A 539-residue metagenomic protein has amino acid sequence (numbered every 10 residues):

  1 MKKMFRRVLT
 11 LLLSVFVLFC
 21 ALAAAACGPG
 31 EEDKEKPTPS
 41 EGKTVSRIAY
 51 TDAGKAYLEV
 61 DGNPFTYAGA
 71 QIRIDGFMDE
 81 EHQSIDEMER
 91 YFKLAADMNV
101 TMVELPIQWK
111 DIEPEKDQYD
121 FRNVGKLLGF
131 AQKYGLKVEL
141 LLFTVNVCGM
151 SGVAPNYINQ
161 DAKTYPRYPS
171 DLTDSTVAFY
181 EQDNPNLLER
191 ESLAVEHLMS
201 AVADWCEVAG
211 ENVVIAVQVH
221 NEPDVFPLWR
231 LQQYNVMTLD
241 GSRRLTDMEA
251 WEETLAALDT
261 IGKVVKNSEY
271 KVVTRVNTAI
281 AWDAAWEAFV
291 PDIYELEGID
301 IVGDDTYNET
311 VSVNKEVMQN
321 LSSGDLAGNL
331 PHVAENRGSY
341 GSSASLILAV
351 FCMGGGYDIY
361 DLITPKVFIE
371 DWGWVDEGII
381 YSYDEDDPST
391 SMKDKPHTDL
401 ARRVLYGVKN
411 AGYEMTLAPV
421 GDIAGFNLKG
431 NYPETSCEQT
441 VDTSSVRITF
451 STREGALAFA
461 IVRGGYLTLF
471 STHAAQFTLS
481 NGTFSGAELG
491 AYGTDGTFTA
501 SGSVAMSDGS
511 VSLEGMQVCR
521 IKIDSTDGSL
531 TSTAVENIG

Functional and structural regions predicted by a protein language model:
C20-S40: Sec-dependent signal peptide cleavage junction
E35-T101: N-terminal carbohydrate-binding accessory modules
I85-A162, W251-V273: Aromatic-lined substrate-binding rim segments of carbohydrate-active enzymes
V124, V145-A203: Active-site-adjacent "subsite" loops/lids of carbohydrate-active enzymes
L136, G262-Y270, P291-G407: Catalytic-core region of carbohydrate-active enzymes that cleave or remodel glycosidic bonds
L141-F143, E207-E222, A250-A288, G303-D304 (+1 more regions): Aromatic-lined carbohydrate-recognition surfaces of secreted/lumenal glycan-active proteins
I215, N221, Q232-M248, A285-V313: Aromatic- and acid-rich polysaccharide-binding/catalytic face of secreted or lumenal carbohydrate-active enzymes
A344-F484, G496: Aromatic- and carboxylate-lined catalytic core of secreted/periplasmic carbohydrate-active enzymes
